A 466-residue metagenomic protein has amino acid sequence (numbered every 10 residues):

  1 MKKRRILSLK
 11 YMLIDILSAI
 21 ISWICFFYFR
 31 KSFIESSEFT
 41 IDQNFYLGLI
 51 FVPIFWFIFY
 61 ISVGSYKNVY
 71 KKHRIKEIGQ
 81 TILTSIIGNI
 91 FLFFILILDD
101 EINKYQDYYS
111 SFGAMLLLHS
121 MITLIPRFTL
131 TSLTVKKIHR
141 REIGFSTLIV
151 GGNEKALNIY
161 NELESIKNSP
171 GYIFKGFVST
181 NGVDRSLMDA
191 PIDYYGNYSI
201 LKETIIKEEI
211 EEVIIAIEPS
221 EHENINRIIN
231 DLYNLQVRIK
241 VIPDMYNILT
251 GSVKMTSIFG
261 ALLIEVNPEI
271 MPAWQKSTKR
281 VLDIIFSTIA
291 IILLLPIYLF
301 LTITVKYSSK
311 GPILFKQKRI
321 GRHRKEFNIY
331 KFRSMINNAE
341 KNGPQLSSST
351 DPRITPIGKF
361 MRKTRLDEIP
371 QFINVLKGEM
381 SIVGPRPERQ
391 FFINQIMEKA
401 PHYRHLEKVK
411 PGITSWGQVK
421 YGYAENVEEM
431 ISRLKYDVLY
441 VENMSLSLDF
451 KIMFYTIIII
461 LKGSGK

Functional and structural regions predicted by a protein language model:
M1-I143, Y172, G463-K466: Signature of alpha-helical transmembrane segments in polytopic membrane proteins
I24-F26, F39, L130-S252: A solvent-exposed beta-alpha-beta segment
T81-S85, R140-N158, P312-M335: Membrane-cytosol interface motif
S110, D193, G251-I289, I313-Q317 (+1 more regions): Glycine-rich flexible loop motifs, especially short His-Gly-Gly/GGXG/HXGH segments used as catalytic or interaction
V183-R185, P243-T256, L314-R353, T414-R433: Short, glycine-rich, amphipathic interfacial segments at transmembrane boundaries or analogous
Q275-N338, N374, L446, K451-K466: A hydrophobic, helix-centered structural microdomain
S347-K410, I452-I460: A short, structured surface patch at a secondary-structure boundary
T355, K377, A400-K466: C-terminal terminal-structure detector
